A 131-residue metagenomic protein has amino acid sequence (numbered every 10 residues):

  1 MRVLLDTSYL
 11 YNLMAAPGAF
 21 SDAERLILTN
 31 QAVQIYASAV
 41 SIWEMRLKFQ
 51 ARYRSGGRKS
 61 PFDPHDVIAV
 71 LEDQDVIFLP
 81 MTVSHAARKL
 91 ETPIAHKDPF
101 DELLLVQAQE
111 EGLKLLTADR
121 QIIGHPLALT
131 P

Functional and structural regions predicted by a protein language model:
M1-A37, Y53-A69, E111, R120-Q121: Short, well-structured N-terminal submotif of metal-dependent ribonuclease cores
Y9, S41-I42, H85, L104 (+1 more regions): Alpha-helix capping/helix-boundary segments
S21, I42, P64-I68, A86 (+1 more regions): A general structural signal for well-ordered alpha-helical segments in protein cores
A37-V40, M81: Short glycine/serine/threonine-enriched helix-capping/active-site loop that flanks the nucleotide-sugar donor pocket
M45: Phosphate/NTP-binding elements of NTP-utilizing enzymes
K48: ABC-type ATPase nucleotide-binding domain
P61, E72-A118: Active-site neighborhoods of divalent-metal-dependent phosphate/nucleic-acid chemistry enzymes
P126-P131: Active-site regions of enzymes building and remodeling cell-envelope glycoconjugates
